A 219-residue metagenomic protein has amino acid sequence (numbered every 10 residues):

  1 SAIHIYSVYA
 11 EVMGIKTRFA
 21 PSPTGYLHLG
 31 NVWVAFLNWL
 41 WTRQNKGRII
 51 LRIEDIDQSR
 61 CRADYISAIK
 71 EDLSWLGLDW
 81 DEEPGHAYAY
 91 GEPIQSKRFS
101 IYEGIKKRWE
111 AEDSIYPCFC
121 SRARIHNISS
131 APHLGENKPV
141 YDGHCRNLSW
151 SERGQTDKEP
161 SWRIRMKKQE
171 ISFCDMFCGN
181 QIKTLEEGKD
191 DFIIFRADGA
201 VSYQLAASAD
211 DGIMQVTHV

Functional and structural regions predicted by a protein language model:
S1-V12: N-terminal amphipathic/basic-hydrophobic helices that include classical n-h-c signal peptides and signal-anchor
H4-Y6, D55-D57, D64, D72 (+8 more regions): Acidic-enriched, low-complexity/disordered segments with a strong bias for Aspartate over Glutamate
Y6-V8, L40, A206: Compositionally biased, intrinsically disordered low-complexity segments enriched in polar/proline residues
M13-H133: N-terminal Rossmann-like or analogous alpha/beta NTP/dinucleotide-binding catalytic cores that position adenine
P117, R122-V219: Active-site cores that bind ATP or allylic diphosphates and position pyrophosphate for catalysis
